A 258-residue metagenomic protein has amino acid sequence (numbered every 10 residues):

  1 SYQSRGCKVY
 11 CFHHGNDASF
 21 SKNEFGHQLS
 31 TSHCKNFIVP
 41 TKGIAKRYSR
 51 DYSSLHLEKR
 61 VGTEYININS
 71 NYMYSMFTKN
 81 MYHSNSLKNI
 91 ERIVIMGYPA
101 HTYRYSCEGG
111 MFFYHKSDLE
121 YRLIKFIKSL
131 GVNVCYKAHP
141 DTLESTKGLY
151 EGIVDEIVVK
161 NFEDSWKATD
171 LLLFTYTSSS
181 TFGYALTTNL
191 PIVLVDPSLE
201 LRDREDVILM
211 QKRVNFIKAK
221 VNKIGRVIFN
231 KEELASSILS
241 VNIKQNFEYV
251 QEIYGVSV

Functional and structural regions predicted by a protein language model:
S1-N67: Active-site and donor-binding regions of nucleotide-sugar-utilizing enzymes
H14-D17, K42-G43, S70-M73, N161-D164 (+1 more regions): Short, acidic/turn-prone active-site loops that include or flank metal/cofactor- and phosphate-binding residues
S19-F20, I44-R50, S75-F77, Y103 (+2 more regions): Short, charged/polar "capping" segments at the starts of alpha-helices and the immediately preceding loops
L29-S30, S86, S165-K167: Structural alpha-helical scaffold elements that stabilize or flank donor/cofactor-binding regions in carbohydrate
N36, R92, D170-L173: Structural motif
K59-N67, K147-V154, Y176-S257: Catalytic binding pocket for nucleotide-activated donors in carbohydrate/polymer assembly enzymes
I66-G148: Conserved catalytic-core segment of nucleotide-activated headgroup transferases in glycan assembly
Y121, V132-T188, S198: Donor nucleotide-activated moiety binding/catalytic core segment of transferases that use nucleotide-activated donors
